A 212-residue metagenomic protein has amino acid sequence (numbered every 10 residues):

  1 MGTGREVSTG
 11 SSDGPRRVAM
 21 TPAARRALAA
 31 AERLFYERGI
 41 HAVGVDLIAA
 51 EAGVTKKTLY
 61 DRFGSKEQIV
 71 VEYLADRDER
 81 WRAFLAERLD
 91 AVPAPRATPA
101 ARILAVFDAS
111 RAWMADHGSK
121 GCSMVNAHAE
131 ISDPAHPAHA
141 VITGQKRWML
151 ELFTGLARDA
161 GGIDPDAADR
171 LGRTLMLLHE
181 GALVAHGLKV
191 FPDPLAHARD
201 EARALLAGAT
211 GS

Functional and structural regions predicted by a protein language model:
M1-P22, T210-S212: N-terminal intrinsically disordered/low-complexity leader segments
M20, L28, V70, L74 (+3 more regions): Amphipathic, non-transmembrane alpha-helical scaffold segments
A23-E32, I48, Y73-W81, L85 (+1 more regions): Generic hydrophobic, amphipathic alpha-helix propensity
R26, A30-Q68, E72: Helix-turn-helix
E72, A86-D116, L171-L175: Hydrophobic alpha-helical connector segments
E79-A86, A101-A105, K120, P134-D159 (+1 more regions): Amphipathic alpha-helical packing segments from all-alpha helical-bundle domains
D116-H136: Amphipathic alpha-helical segments used for helix-helix packing
P137-R147, D159-L205, A209-S212: Hydrophobic/aromatic-rich alpha-helical bundle segments in the mid-to-C-terminal region
